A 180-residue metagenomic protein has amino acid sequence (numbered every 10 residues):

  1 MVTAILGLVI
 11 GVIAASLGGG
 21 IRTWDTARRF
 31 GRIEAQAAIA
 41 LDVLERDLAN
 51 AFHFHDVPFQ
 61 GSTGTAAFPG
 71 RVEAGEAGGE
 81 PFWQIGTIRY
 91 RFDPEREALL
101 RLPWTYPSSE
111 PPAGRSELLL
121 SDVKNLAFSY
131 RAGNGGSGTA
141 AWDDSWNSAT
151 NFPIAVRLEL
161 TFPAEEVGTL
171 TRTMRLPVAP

Functional and structural regions predicted by a protein language model:
M1-D42, A49: Aliphatic-rich helix starts adjacent to a transmembrane/signal segment
E34, A38, E117-L120, A149: Short, solvent-exposed loop/helix junctions and linker helices that flank or host conserved functional motifs
L48-R71: Short, glycine/small-hydrophobic-rich surface segments
G61, P81-W83, A149-P153: Short coil/turn motifs at beta-sheet boundaries
T63-A141: Type IV pilin-like appendage domain
K124-P180: Short linear sequence signals and composition-biased patches located at protein termini or domain-edge surfaces
